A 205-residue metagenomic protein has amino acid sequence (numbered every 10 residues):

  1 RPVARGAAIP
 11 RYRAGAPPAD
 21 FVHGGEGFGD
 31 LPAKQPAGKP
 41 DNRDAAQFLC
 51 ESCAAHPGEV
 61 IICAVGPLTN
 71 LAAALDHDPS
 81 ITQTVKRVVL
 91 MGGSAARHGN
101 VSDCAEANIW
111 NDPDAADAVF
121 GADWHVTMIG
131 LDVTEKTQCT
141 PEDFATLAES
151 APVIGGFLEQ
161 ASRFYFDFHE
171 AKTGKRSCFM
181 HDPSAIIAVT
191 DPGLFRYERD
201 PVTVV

Functional and structural regions predicted by a protein language model:
R1-V205: N-terminal acidic, glycine/proline-rich low-complexity segments
